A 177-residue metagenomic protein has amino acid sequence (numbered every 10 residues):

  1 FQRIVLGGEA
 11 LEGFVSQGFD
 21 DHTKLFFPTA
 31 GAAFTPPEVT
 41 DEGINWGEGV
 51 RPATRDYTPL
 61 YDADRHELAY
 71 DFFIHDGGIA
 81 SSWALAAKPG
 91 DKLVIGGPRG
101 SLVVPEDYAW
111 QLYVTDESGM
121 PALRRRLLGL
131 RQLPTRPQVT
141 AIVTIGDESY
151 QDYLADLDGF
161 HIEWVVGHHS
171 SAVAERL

Functional and structural regions predicted by a protein language model:
F1-L177: Extended, composition-driven regions rather than compact fold-specific motifs
